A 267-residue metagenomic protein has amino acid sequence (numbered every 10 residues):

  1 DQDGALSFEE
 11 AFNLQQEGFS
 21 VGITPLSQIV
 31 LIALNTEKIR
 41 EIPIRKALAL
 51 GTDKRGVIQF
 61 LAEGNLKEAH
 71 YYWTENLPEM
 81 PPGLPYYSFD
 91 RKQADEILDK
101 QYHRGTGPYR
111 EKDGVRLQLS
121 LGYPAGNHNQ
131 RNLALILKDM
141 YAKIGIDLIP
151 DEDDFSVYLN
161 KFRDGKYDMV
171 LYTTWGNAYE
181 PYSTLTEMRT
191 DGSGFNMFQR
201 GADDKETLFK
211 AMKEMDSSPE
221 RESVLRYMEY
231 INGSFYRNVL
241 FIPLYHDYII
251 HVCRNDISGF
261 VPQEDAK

Functional and structural regions predicted by a protein language model:
D1-A11, D147-I149: Ligand-site clamp/hinge motif
S7-Q16, S20, A33-L34, G56-L61 (+2 more regions): Pocket-flanking alpha-helical
F8-A11, L31, R45, A49 (+13 more regions): Extracytoplasmic/secreted envelope proteins and their assembly/folding machinery, especially bacterial periplasmic
F12-T24, L31-E41, P78-E96, T106-L117 (+3 more regions): Short, solvent-exposed loop/beta-turn-alpha elements that line the ligand-binding surface or hinge of extracytoplasmic
R40-D139, Y230: Append "and occasionally in soluble cytosolic enzymes with long acidic Gly/Pro-rich linkers
Q59, K143, R226, Y230 (+2 more regions): Small-molecule-sensing regulatory modules
Y102-Y123, T173, S218-N255: Bilobed periplasmic-binding protein-like "clamshell/Venus-flytrap" ligand-binding domains
R104-G176, I249: Ligand/substrate-recognition segments at binding pockets and active sites
